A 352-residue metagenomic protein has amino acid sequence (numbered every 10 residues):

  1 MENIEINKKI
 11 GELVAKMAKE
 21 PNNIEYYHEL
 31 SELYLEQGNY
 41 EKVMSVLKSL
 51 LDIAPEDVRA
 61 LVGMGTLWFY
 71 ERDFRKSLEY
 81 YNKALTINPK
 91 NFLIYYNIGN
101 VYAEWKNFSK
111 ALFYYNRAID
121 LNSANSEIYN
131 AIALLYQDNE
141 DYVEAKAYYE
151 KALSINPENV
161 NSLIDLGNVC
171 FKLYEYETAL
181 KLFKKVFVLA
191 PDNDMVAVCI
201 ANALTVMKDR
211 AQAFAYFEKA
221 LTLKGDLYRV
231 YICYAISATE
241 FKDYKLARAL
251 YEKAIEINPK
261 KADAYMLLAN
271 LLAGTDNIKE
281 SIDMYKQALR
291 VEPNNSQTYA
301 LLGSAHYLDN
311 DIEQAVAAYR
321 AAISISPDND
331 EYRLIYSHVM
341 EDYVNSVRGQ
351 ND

Functional and structural regions predicted by a protein language model:
I24-E25, V58-R59, F92-L93, S126-E127 (+6 more regions): Helix-start (N-cap) detector for alpha-helical repeat units in TPR-like alpha-solenoids, especially tetratricopeptide
E36, Y70-E71, E104-W105, D138-N139 (+6 more regions): Register position in tetratricopeptide repeats
